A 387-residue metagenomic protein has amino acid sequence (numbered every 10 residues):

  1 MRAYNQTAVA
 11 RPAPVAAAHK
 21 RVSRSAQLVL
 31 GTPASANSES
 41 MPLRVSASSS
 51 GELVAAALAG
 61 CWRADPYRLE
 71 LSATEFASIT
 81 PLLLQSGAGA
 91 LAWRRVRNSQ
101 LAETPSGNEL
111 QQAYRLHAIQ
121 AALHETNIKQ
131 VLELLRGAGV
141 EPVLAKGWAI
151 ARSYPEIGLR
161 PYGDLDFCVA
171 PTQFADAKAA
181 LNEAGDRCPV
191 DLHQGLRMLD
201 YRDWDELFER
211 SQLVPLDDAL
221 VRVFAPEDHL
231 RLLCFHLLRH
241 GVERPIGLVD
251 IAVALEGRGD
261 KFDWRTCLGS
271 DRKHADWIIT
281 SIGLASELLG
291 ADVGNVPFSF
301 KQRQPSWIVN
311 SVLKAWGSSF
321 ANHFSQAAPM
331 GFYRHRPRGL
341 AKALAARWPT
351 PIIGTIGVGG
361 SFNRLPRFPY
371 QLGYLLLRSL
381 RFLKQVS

Functional and structural regions predicted by a protein language model:
R2-N5, V9, H19-G163, V169-S387: Conserved NTP-donor binding/palm subdomain of two-metal-ion nucleotidyltransferases/polymerases, i.e., the charged
